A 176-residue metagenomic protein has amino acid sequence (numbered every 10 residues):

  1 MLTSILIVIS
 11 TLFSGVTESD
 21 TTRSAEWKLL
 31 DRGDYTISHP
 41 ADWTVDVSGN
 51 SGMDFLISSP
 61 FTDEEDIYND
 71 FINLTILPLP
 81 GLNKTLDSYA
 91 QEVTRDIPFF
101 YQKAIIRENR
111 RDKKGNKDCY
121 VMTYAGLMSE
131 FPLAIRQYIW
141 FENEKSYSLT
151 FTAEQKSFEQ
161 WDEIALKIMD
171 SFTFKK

Functional and structural regions predicted by a protein language model:
M1-G15: Secretory targeting signatures
L29, G33-D87: Secretory pathway targeting signatures of secreted, lumenal, and periplasmic proteins
P40, D87-T94, D162-M169: Extracytoplasmic/secreted envelope proteins and their assembly/folding machinery, especially bacterial periplasmic
A41-W43, G49-S51, P78, Y124-G126 (+2 more regions): A mature extracytoplasmic/lumenal domain signature
W43, S146-K176: Surface-exposed amphipathic alpha-helical segments
G52, A90-F141: Signature of long, low-cysteine stretches enriched in small and polar/charged residues
D63-D66, I139-N143: Short glycine/proline-enriched loop/turn "hinge" motifs that connect secondary-structure elements and lie
